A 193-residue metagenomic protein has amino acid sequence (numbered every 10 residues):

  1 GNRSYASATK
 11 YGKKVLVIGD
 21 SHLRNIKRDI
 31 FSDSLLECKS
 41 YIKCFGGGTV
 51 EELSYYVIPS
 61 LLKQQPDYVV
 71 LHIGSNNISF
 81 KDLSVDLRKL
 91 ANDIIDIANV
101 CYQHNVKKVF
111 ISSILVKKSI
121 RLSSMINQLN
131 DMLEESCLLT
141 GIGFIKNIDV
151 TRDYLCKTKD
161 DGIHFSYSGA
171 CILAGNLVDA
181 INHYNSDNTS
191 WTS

Functional and structural regions predicted by a protein language model:
G1, S21-N25, N92-D93, I126-N127: Short amphipathic alpha-helical surface micro-motifs
G1-T9, S193: Long, compositionally biased intrinsically disordered regions
R3-A6, D20, K39: Intrinsically disordered, low-complexity segments enriched in Ser/Pro/Gly/Ala and basic residues
A6, L16, Q103-N105: Folded interaction cores of globular domains that provide primary macromolecule-binding surfaces
A8-G12, L62-Q65: Flexible, charged surface loops at secondary-structure boundaries
K13-R28: Catalytic nucleophile-elbow at a beta strand-turn-alpha helix junction centered on a G-D-S/GDSL motif, marking
I30-S40, G48, S54-S193: Alpha-helical cap/lid subdomain in secreted, periplasmic, or secretory-pathway luminal O-acyl-processing enzymes
